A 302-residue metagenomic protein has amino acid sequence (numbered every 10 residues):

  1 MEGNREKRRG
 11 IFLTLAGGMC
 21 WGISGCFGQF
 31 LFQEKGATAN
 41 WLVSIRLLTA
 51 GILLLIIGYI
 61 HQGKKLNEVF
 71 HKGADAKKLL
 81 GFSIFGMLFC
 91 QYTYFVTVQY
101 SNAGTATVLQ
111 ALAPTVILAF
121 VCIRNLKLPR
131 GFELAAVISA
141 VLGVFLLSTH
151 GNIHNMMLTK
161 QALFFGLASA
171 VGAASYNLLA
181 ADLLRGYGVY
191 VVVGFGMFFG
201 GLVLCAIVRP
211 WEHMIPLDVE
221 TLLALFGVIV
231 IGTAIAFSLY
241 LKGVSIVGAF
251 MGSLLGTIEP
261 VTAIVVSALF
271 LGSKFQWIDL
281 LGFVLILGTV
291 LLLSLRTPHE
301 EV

Functional and structural regions predicted by a protein language model:
M1-I45, I84, N155-D182, L202: Glycine-/small-residue-enriched transmembrane alpha-helix faces in small-molecule transporters and effluxers
G18, I45, M87, Q91 (+3 more regions): Helix-helix packing/entry segments at the starts of transmembrane helices
L31, L42, R46, T97 (+8 more regions): Hydrophobic/aromatic residues within transmembrane alpha-helices of multi-pass small-molecule transporters
K35-L88, V116-F120, V171-L179, V193-E212 (+3 more regions): Transmembrane alpha-helices of multi-pass small-molecule transport proteins
A39-I52, F95-A113, T159-V171, E220-I231: Structural signature of hydrophobic alpha-helical transmembrane segments
L53, Y94, A113-I138, V261-L281: C-terminal transmembrane-helix exit sites in multi-pass transporters
L54, G58, P129-G151, L204 (+3 more regions): Hydrophobic transmembrane alpha-helices of multi-pass small-molecule transport proteins
Y59-T105, L146, I229-V247: Specific transmembrane alpha-helical segments of multi-pass solute transporters/efflux pumps, especially DMT/EamA
